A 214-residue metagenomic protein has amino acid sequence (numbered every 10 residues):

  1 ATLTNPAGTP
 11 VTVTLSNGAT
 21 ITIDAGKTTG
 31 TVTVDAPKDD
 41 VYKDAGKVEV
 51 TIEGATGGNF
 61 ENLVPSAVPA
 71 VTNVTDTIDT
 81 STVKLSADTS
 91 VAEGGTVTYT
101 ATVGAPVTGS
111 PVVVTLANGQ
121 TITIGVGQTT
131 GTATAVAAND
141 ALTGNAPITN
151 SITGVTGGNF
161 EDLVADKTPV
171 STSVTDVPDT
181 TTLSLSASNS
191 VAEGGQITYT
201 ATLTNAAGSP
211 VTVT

Functional and structural regions predicted by a protein language model:
A1, G26, V34, V50 (+10 more regions): Extracellular/surface recognition and adhesion modules
T4-P10, A105-P111, A206-V211: Extracellular acidic loop/turn motifs
V11-L15, T29-G57, P111-L116, G131-G157 (+1 more regions): Contiguous beta-strand segments of beta-sheet-rich domains
S16-G18, K84-D88, N118-G119, S184-S188: Surface-exposed, proline-enriched loop/turn segments that connect beta strands in immunoglobulin-like
A19-I21, T28-V34, A70, Q120-I122 (+2 more regions): Short strand-edge motifs at loop-to-beta-strand transitions and within beta-strands of extracellular beta-rich domains
E53-T80, T153-T180: Terminal edge beta-strands and adjacent linker/stalk segments of extracellular immunoglobulin-superfamily beta-sandwich
T89-G95, N189-G195: Short, solvent-exposed loop/linker segments at the N-terminal edge of repeated beta-sheet extracellular domains
